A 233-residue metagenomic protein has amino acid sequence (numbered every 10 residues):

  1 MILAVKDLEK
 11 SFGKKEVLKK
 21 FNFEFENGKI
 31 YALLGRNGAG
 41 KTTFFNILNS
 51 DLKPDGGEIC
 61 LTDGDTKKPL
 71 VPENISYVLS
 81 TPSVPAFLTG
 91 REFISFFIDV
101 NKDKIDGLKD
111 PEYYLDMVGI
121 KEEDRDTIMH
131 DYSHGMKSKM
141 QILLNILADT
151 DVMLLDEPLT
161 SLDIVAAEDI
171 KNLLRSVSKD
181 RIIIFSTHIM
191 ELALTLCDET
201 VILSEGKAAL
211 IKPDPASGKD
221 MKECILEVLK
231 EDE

Functional and structural regions predicted by a protein language model:
L3-V5, L18, P72: Conserved structural motif at the start of ABC-family nucleotide-binding domains
L34-R36: The feature captures the beta-strand-to-loop junction immediately N-terminal to the Walker
N49: Helix-to-loop junction immediately C-terminal to a conserved catalytic motif
G57-V71, L210-K212: Conserved ABC transporter NBD signature motif
T81, F87-N101: Q-loop/switch helix immediately C-terminal to the Walker
M153-E157: Catalytic Walker B motif of ABC-type/P-loop ATPase nucleotide-binding domains
A167-K179: Helical segment within the ABC ATPase nucleotide-binding domain
K207-L229: Conserved beta-strand-loop-alpha-helix hinge in the C-terminal portion of ABC ATPase nucleotide-binding domains
